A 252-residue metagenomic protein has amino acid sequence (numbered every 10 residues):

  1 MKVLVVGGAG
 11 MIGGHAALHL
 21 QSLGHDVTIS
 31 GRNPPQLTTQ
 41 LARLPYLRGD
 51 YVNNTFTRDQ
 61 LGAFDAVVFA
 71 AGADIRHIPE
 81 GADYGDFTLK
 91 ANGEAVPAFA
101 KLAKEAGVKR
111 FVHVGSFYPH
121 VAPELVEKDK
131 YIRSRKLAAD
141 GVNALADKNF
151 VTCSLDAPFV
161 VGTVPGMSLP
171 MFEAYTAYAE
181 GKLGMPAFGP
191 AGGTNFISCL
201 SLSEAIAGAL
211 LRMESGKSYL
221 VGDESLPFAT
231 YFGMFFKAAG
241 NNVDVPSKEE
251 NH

Functional and structural regions predicted by a protein language model:
V3-L23: N-terminal Rossmann NAD(P)H-binding glycine-rich loop of SDR-like oxidoreductase domains
S30-P35, Y51: N-terminal Rossmann-fold cofactor-binding loop
L44-E94, H120-P123: NAD(P)H-binding glycine-rich loop region in Rossmannoid oxidoreductase-like domains and their noncatalytic homologs
G85-S134, C153: Conserved Rossmann-fold NAD(P)-dependent oxidoreductase catalytic core, especially the SDR/UDP-sugar
G115, V142-M167: Conserved beta-loop-beta element that borders a ligand/cofactor-binding pocket
G162-A174, A209-Y219: Glycine/proline-rich active-site loop of Rossmann-fold NAD(P)-dependent oxidoreductases
Y175-I197: A conserved pocket-lining segment of Rossmann-fold NAD(P)-dependent short-chain dehydrogenase/reductase
L200-H252: Mid/C-terminal beta-alpha module of Rossmann-like enzyme folds, strongest in SDR-family dehydrogenases/epimerases
